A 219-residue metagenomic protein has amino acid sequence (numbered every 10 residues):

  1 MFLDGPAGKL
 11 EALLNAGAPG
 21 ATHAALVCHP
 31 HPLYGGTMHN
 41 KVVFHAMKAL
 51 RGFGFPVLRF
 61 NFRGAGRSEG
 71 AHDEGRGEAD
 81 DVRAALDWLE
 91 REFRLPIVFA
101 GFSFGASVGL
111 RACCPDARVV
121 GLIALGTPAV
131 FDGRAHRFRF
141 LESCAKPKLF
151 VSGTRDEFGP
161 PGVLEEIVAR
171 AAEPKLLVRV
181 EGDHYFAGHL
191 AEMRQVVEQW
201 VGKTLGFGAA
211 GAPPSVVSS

Functional and structural regions predicted by a protein language model:
L3, K9-R94: Serine-hydrolase catalytic machinery in alpha/beta-hydrolase-like enzymes
G70, G182-R194: Catalytic histidine-centered segment of alpha/beta-hydrolase-like enzymes
G101-G109: Gly/Ala-rich beta-loop-alpha elbow adjacent to hydrolase catalytic centers
F131, T154-G159, H184-Y185: Acidic catalytic loop of the alpha/beta-hydrolase fold
R134-R137, K146, G159-V168: Short alpha-helix in the alpha/beta-hydrolase fold that links the catalytic acid
S143-A145, F150-S152, D156: Short beta-strand/loop motif that positions the catalytic acidic residue of the alpha/beta-hydrolase fold
R170-Y185: Catalytic histidine neighborhood in serine/cysteine hydrolases with alpha/beta-hydrolase-type architecture
